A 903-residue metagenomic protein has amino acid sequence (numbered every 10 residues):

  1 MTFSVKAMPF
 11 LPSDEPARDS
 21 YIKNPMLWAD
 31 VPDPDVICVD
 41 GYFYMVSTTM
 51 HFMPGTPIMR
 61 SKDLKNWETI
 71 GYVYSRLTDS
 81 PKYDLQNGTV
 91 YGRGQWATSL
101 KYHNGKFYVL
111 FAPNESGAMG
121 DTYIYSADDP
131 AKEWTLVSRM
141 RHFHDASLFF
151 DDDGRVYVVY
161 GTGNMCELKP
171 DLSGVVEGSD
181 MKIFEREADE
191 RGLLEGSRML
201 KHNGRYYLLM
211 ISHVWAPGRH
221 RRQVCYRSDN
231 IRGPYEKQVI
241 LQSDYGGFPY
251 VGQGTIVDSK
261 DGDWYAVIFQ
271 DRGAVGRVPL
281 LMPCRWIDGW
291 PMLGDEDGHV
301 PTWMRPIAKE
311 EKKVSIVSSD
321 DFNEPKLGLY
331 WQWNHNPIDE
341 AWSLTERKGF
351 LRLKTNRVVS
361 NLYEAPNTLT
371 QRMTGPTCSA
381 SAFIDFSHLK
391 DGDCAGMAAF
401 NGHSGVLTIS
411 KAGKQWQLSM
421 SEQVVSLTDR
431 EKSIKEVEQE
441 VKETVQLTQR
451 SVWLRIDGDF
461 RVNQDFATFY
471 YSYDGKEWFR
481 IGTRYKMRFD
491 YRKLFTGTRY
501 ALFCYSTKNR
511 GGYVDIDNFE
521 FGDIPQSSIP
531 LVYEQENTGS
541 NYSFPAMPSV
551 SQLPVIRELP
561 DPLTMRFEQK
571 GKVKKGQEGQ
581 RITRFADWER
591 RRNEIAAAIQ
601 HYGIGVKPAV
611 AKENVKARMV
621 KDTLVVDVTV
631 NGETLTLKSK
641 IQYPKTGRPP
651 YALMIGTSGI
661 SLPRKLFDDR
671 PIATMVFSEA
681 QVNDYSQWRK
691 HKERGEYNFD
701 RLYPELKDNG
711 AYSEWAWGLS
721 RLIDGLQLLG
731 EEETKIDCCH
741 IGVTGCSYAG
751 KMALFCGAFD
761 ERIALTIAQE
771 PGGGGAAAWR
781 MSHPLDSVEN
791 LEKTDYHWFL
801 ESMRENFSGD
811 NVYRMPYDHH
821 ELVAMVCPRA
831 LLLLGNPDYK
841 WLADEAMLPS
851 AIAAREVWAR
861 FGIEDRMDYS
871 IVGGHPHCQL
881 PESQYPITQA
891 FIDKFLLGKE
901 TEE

Functional and structural regions predicted by a protein language model:
M1-I22, P291-K312, I529-G605, E903: N-terminal pre-domain segments of enzymes
M1-L531: Carbohydrate-active catalytic/glycan-binding domains of CAZyme proteins, especially the secreted or lumenal ectodomains
A382, I852-E903: C-terminal catalytic histidine-bearing segment of alpha/beta-hydrolase fold enzymes
D561, F567-P649, S661: Non-catalytic accessory segments flanking enzyme active sites
G656-E732, C738-C739, G772-G775, W779-M781: Cap/lid segment of the alpha/beta-hydrolase catalytic domain
G745-A749, A753: Gly/Ala-rich beta-loop-alpha elbow adjacent to hydrolase catalytic centers
A768-L822, A843, M847-A851, A859-E864: Mobile cap/lid helix-loop segments that gate and shape the active-site cleft of serine hydrolases
C827-R829, L833-D844: Conserved strand-to-loop "acid loop" that flanks and positions the catalytic carboxylate
